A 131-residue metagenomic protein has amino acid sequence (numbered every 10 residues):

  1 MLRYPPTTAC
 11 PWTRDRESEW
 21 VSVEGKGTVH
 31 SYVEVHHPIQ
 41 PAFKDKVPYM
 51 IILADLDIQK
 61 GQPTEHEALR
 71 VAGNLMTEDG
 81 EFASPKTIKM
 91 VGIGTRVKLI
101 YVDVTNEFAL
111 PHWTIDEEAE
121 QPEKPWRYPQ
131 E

Functional and structural regions predicted by a protein language model:
M1-K26: Cys/His-rich short segments
E24, Y49-I51, R70, R96 (+1 more regions): Broad gene-expression machinery/nucleic-acid interaction feature
K26-T28, N74, K98-I100: Residues located in well-ordered beta-strands
H30-P85: Glycine-rich active-site loops that engage anionic ligands at enzyme catalytic sites
G80-K98: Short nucleic-acid-contacting surface segments enriched for D/E, G, S/T with interspersed K/R
G92, K98-Q130: OB-fold/S1-family single-stranded nucleic acid-binding modules
